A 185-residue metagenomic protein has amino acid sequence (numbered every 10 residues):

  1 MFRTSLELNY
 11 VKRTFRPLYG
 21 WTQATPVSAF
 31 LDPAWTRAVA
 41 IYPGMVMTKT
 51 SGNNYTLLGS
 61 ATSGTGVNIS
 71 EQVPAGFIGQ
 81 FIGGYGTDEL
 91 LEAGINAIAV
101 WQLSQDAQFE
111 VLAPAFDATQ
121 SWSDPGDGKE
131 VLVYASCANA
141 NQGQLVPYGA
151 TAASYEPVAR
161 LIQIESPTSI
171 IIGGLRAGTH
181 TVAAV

Functional and structural regions predicted by a protein language model:
M1-V185: Surface-exposed, low-hydrophobicity beta-strand/loop segments enriched in small/polar/acidic residues
